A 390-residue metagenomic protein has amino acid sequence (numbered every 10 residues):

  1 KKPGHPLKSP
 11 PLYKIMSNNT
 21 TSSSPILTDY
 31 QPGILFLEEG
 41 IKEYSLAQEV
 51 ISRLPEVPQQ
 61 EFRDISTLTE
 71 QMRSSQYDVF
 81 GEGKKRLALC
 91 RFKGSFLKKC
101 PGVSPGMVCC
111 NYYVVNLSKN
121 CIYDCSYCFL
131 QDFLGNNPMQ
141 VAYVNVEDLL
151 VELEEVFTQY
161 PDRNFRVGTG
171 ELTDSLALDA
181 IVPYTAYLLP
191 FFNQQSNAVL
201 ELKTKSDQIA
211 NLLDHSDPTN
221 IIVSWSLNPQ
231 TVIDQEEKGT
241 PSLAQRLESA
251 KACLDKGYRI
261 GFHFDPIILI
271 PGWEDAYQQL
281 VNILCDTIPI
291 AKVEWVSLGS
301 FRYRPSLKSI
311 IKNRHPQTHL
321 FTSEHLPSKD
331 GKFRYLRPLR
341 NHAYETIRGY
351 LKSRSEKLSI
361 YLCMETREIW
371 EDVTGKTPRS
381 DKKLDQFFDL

Functional and structural regions predicted by a protein language model:
P3-H5, S9-P11: Positively charged N-terminal leader segments that act as targeting/secretion signals
L12-N111: Flexible, acidic/Gly-rich N-terminal and inter-domain linker regions that tether and position cofactor-handling modules
S17-Q48, C285-L390: Auxiliary Fe-S-binding modules of radical SAM enzymes
A88-M107, N111, S126-S224: Conserved Radical SAM active-site core
N116-C125: Cysteine-centered iron-sulfur cluster-binding motifs in ferredoxin-type domains/subunits of redox enzymes
N164-G168, V199-E201, I222-S224, R259-H263 (+2 more regions): Structural preference for beta-strand elements that scaffold enzyme active sites
T173-L176, D207-A210, I221-P241, P266-I270 (+2 more regions): Conserved radical SAM core fold
D275-C285: Catalytic cores of alpha/beta
